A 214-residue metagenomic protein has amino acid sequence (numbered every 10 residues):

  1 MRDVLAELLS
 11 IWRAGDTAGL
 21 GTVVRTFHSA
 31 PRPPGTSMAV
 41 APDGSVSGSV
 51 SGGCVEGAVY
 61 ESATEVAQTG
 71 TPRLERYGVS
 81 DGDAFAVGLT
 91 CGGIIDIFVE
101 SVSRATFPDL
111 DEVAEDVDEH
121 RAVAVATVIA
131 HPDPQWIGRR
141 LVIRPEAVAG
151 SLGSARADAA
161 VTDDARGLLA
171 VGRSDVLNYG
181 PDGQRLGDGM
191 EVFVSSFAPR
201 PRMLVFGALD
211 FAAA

Functional and structural regions predicted by a protein language model:
M1-A214: Segments forming oxygen-rich coordination pockets for charged ligands
